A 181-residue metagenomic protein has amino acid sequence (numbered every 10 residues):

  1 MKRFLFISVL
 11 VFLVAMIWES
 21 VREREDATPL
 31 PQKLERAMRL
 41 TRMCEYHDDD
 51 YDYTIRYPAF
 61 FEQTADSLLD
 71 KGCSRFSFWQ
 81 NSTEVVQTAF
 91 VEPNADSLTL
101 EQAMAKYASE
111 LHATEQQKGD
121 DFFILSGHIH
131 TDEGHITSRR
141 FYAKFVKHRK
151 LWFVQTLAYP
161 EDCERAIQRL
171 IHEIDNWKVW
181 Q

Functional and structural regions predicted by a protein language model:
F4-S20: Hydrophobic membrane-insertion alpha-helices, especially the h-region of bacterial N-terminal signal peptides
L5, E101-A158: Signature of long, low-cysteine stretches enriched in small and polar/charged residues
R22-T41: Ser/Thr/Pro/Gly-rich low-complexity linker/stalk segments immediately outside membranes or between
R39-E45, C73-R75, K118-H128: Short, hydrophobic/aromatic-rich segments at coil-to-beta transitions
T41-E45, D52, R75-F76, H112-A113 (+1 more regions): Short, acidic/polar N-cap/turn motifs at the starts of alpha helices
D49-Q102, H130-D132: Secretory pathway targeting signatures of secreted, lumenal, and periplasmic proteins
F61, L151-Q181: Surface-exposed amphipathic alpha-helical segments
A65, A108-L111, E115, K178-Q181: Sec/Tat-exported extracytoplasmic proteins
